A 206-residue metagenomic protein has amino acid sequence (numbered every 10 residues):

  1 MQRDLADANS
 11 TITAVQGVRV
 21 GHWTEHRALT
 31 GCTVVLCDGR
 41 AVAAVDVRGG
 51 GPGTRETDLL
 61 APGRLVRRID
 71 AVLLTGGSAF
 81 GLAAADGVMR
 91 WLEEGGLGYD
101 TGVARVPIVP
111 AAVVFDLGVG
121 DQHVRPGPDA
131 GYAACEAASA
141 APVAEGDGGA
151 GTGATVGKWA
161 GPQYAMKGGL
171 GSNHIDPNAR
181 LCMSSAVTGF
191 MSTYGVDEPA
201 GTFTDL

Functional and structural regions predicted by a protein language model:
M1-L206: Alpha/propeptide regions of enzymes that mature by internal proteolysis
